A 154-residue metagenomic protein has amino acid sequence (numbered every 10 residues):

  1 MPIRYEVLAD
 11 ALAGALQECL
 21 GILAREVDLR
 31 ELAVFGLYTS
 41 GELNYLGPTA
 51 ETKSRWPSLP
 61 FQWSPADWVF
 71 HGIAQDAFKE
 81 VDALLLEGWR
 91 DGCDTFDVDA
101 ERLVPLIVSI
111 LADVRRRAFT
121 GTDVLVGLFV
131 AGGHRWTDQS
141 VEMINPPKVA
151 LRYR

Functional and structural regions predicted by a protein language model:
M1-V27, E31, S54, S64-G72 (+1 more regions): Acidic, proline/glycine-rich low-complexity IDRs
E26-P57: N-terminal interaction modules that seed assembly of large macromolecular complexes
G47-D94: Structured domain cores in non-transmembrane regions
